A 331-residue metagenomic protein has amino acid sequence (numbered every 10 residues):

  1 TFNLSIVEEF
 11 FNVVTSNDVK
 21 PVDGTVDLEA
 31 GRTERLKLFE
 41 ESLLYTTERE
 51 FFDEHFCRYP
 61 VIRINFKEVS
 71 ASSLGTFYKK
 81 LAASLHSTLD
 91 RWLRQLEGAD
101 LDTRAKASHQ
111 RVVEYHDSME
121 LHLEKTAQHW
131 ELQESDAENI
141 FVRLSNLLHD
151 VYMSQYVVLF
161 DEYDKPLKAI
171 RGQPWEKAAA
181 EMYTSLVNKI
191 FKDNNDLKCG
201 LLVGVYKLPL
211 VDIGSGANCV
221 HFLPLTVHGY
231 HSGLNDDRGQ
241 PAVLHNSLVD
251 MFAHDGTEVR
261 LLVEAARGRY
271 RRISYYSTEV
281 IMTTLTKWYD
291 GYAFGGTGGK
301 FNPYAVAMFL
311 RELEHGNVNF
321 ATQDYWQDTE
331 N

Functional and structural regions predicted by a protein language model:
N3-G98: P-loop NTPase motor core
I6-F10, Y78-L81, G172-A178, K207-L234 (+2 more regions): Short secondary-structure boundary/capping segments
R63-T76, K80-E138, P166-Q173: Conserved P-loop NTPase mechanochemical-coupling segment
L89, I140-V151, K177-K198: Substrate-engagement module of ASCE P-loop NTPases
Y152-K177: Conserved P-loop NTPase "ATPase switch" module shared by AAA+ and STAND
V157-D161, E181, S185, K198-V205: Structural recognition of the conserved hydrophobic beta-strand(s) that form the central parallel beta-sheet of P-loop
K165-K168, K192, L208: Residues immediately C-terminal
L210-A217, L223-F309: Amphipathic alpha-helical segments of the small helical/lid subdomains adjacent to P-loop NTPase cores
